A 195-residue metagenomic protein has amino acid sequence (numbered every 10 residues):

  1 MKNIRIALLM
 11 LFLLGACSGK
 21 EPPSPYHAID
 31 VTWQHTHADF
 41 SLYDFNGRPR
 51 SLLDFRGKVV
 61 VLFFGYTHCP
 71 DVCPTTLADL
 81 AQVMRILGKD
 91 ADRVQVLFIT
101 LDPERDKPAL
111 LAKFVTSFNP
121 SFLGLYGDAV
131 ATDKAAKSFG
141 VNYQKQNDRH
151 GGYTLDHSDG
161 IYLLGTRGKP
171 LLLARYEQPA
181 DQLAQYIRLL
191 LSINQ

Functional and structural regions predicted by a protein language model:
K2-L9: Sec-dependent signal peptide recognition, specifically the positively charged N-region followed immediately by
L13-A16: C-terminal motif of bacterial Sec signal peptides marking the signal peptidase cleavage site
E21-L53, A78: N-terminal "domain-start" segment that seeds a small globular fold
L52-P74, L80: Short active-site neighborhood of thiol/selenol oxidoreductases, capturing the structured segment around
K58-V59, T75-I99: Conserved helix-turn-beta segment immediately C-terminal to the redox Cys motif in thioredoxin-like folds
R93-D106, S121-V130: Thiol-based oxidoreductase modules, predominantly thioredoxin-like and allied folds used for disulfide exchange
A112-S158: Short, internal strand/loop/helix patches that form the active-site neighborhood or redox-interaction surface
D148-Q195: Thiol-/selenol-based redox modules, centered on thioredoxin-like and closely related oxidoreductase domains
